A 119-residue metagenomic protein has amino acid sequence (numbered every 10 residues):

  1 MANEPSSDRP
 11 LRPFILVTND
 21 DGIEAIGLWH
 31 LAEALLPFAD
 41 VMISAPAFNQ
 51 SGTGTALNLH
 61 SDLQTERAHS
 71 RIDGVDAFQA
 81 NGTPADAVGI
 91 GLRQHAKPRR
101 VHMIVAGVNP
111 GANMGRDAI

Functional and structural regions predicted by a protein language model:
A2-T18, I26-Q94, P98-R100: A cross-family phosphate/adenosyl-ligand binding-site feature
D21: Active-site metal-binding loops of divalent metal-dependent hydrolases
M103: Short, Asp-centered acidic motifs that coordinate Mg2+ and/or phosphate in catalytic or ligand-binding sites
A112-I119: Glycine/threonine-rich flexible loop motifs
